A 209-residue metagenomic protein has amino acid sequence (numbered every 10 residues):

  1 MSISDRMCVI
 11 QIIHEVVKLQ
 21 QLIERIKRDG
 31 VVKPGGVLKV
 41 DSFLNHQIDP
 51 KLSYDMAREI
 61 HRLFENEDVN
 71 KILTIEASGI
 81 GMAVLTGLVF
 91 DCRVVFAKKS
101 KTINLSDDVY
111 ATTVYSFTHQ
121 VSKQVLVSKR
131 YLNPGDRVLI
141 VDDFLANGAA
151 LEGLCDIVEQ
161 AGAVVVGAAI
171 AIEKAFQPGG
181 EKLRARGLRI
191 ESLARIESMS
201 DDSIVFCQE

Functional and structural regions predicted by a protein language model:
M1-V141, L145-E209: PRPP-associated nucleotide enzymes
